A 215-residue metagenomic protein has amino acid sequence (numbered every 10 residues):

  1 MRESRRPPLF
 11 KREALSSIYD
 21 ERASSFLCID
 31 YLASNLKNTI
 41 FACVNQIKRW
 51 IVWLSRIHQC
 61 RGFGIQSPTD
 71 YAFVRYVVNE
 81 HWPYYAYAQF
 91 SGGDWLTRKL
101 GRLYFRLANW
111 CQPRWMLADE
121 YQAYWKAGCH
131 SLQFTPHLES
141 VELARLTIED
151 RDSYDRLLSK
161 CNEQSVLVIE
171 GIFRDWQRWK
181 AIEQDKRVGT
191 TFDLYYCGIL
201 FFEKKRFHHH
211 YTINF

Functional and structural regions predicted by a protein language model:
R2-E163, F173-F215: A short alpha-helical cap/connector motif
L167-V168: A short hydrophobic/small-residue beta-strand
